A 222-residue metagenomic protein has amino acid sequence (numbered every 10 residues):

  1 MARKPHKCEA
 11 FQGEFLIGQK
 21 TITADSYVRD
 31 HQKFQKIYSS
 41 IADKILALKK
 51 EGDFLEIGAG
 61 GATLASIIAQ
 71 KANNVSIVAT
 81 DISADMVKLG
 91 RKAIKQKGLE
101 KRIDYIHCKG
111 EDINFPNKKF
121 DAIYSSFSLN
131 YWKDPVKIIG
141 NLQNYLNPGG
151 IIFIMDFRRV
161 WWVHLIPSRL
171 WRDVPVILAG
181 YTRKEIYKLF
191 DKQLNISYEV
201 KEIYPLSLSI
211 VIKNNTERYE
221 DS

Functional and structural regions predicted by a protein language model:
A2-K49, I67, I166-L170: Conserved class I S-adenosyl-L-methionine
Y27-D30, F34, F153-S209: C-terminal alpha-helical "lid/dimerization" subdomain adjacent to the S-adenosyl-L-methionine
D53, G150-I151: Short glycine-centered segments of the SAM/dcSAM-binding site in methyltransferase folds
L55, G60-D112: Class I SAM-dependent methyltransferase SAM/SAH-binding core
Y124: A conserved beta-strand element that flanks and buttresses the S-adenosyl-L-methionine
F127-S128: Short catalytic micro-motifs in class I SAM-dependent methyltransferases
V136-P148: A short glycine-rich, Lys/Arg-flanked "PGG" loop and its adjoining helix->strand segment in the class I
I210-S222: C-terminal lobe and adjacent flexible extensions of AdoMet/dcAdoMet transferase-like proteins
